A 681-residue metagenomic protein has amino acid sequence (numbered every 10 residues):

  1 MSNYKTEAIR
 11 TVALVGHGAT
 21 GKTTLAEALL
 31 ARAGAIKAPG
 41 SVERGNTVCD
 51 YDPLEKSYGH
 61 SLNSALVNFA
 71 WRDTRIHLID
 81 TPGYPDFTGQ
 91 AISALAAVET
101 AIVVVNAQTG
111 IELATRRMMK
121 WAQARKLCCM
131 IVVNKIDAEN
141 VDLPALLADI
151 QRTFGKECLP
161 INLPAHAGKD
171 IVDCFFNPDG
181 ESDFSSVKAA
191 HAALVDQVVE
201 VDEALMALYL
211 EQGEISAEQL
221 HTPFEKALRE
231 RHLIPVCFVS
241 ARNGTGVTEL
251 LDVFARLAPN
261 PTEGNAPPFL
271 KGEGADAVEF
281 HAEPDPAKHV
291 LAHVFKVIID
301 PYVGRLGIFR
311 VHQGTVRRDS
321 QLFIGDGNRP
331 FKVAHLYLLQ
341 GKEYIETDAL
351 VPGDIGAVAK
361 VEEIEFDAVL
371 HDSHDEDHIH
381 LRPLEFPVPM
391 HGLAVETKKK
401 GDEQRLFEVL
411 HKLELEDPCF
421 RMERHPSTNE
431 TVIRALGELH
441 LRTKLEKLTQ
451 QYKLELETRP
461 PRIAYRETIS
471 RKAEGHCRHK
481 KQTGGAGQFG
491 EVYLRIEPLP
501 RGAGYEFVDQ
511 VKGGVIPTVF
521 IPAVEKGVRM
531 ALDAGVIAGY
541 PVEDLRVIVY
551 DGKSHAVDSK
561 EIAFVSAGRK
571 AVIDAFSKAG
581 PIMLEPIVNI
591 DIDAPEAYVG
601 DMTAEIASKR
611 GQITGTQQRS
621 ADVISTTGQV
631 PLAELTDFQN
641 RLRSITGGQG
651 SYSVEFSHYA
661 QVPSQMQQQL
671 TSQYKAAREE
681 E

Functional and structural regions predicted by a protein language model:
M1-E681: Structural and coupling elements of P-loop NTPases
